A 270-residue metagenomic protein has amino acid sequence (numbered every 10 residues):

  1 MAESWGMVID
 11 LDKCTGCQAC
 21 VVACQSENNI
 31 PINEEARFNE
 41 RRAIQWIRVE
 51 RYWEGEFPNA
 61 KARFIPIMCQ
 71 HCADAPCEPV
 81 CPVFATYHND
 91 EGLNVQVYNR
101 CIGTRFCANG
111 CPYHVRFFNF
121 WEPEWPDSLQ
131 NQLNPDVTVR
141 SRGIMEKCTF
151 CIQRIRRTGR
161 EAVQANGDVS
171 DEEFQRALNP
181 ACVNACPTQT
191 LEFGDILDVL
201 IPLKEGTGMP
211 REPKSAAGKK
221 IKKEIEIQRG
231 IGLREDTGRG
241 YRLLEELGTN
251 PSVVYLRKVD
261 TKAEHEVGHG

Functional and structural regions predicted by a protein language model:
M1-G270: Non-ligating segments of multi-cofactor redox enzymes
